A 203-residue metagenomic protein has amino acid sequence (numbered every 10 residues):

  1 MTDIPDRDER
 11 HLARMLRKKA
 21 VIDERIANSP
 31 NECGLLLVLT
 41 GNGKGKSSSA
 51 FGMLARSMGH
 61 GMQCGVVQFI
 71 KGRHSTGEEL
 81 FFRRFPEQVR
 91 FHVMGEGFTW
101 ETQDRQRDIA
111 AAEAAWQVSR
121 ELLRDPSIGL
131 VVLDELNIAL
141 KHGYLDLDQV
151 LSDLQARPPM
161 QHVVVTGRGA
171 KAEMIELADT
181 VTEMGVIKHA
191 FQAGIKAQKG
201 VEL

Functional and structural regions predicted by a protein language model:
M1-H11, T99, E121-S127, L136-L203: Replace "adjacent to P-loop NTPase cores in ATP/GTP-dependent enzymes" with "adjacent to NTP-binding cores
M1-L35: Extreme N-terminal, non-catalytic leader segments that precede Walker-type/kinase nucleotide-binding cores
K19-I22, E113-W116, V163-T166: Short gly/ser/thr-rich secondary-structure transition/capping motifs
P30, L39-G41, S57, V163 (+1 more regions): Short glycine- and Lys/Arg-enriched binding-loop motifs that mark or flank ligand-binding interfaces
C33-G34, G61-M62, S127-I128, P159-M160: Short coil/turn connectors at secondary-structure junctions
L37-R124: Conserved P-loop
F69, E135-L136: Generic detector of well-ordered alpha-helical packing
